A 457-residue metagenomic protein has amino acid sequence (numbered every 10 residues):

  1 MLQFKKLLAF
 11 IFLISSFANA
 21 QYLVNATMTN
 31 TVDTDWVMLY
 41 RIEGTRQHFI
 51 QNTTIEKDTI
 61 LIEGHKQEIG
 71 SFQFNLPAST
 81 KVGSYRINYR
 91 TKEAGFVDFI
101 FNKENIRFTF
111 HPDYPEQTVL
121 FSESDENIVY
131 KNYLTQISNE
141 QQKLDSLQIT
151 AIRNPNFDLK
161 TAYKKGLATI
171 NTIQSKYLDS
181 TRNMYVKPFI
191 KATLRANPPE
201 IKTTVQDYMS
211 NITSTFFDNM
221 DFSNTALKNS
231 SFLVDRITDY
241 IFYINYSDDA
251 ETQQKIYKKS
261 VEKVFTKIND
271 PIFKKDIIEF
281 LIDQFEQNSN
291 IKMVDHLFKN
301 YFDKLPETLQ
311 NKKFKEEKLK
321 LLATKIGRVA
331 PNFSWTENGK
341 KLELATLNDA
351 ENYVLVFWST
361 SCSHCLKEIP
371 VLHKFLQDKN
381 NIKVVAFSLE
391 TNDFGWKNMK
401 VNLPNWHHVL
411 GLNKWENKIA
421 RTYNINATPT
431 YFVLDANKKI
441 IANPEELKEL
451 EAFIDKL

Functional and structural regions predicted by a protein language model:
M1-T27, L457: Bacterial Sec-dependent N-terminal signal peptides
Q21-R182, A192-T193, N197-N219, S223: A non-transmembrane, solvent-exposed segment enriched in polar/low-complexity residues
K165-T169, A250-K258, S289-M293: Helix-turn-helix repeat elements of alpha-solenoid scaffolds
A192-D270: Charged, long alpha-helical assembly modules
T193, W415-D455: Thiol/disulfide oxidoreductase modules built on the thioredoxin-like
L309-A345, H407, A452-K456: N-terminal "domain-start" segment that seeds a small globular fold
E343-L372, K383-V385: Short active-site neighborhood of thiol/selenol oxidoreductases, capturing the structured segment around
L366-V401, W415-I419: Structural microenvironment flanking redox-active thiols in thiol-disulfide oxidoreductases
